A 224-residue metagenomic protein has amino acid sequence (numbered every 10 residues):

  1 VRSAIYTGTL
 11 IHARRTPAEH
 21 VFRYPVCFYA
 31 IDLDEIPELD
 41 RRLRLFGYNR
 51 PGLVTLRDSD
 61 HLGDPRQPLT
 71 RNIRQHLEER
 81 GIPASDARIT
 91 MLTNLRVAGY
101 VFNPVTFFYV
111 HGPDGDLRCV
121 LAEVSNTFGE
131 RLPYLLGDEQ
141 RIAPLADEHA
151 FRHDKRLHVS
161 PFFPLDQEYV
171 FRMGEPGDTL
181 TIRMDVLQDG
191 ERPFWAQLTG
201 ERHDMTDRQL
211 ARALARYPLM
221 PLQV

Functional and structural regions predicted by a protein language model:
V1-V224: Mature, function-bearing regions of proteins
